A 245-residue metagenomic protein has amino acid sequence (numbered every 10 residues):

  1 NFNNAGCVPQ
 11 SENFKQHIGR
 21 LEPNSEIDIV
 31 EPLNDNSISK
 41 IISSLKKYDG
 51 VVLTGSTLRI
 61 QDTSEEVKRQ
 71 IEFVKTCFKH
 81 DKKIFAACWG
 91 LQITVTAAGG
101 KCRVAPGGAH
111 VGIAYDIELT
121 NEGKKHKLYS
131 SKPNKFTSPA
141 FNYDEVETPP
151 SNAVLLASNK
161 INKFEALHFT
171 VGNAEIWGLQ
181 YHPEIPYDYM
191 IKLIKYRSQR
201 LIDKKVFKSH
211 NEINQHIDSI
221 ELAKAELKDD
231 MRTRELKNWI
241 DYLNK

Functional and structural regions predicted by a protein language model:
N1-E72, T76-H80, K204-K245: N-terminal beta1-alpha1 cap of cysteine-dependent amidohydrolase-like domains
N3, N13, H17, L119-K245: Amide-donor transfer/coupling interface in amidating biosynthetic enzymes
P9, S43, E65-K68, W89 (+3 more regions): Generic recognition of short, well-ordered alpha-helical segments
D28-P32, Q61-S64, A114-E118, P133-K135 (+1 more regions): Short, flexible loop segments at the rims of nucleotide/cofactor-binding pockets, characterized by
D28-V30, V52, F85, R103 (+3 more regions): Hydrophobic/aromatic beta-strand patches that form the interior of the parallel beta-sheet core in alpha/beta enzyme
N34-S39, H110-G112, E147, K163-E165: A short acidic, often aromatic-flanked loop/helix-cap motif at beta-alpha or helix-coil junctions that lines enzyme
K40-L45, I93-T96, E147-P150, H168-T170: Short loop/helix-cap segments at secondary-structure boundaries that form the rim of catalytic
S56-G123: Cysteine-nucleophile active-site neighborhood
